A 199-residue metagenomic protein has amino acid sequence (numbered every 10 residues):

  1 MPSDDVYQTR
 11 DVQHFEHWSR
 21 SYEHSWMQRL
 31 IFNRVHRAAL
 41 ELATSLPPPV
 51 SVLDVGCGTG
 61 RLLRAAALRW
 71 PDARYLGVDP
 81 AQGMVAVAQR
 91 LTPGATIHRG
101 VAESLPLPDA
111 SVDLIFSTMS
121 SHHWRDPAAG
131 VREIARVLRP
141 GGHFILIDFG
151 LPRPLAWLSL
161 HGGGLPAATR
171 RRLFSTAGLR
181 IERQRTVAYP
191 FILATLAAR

Functional and structural regions predicted by a protein language model:
M1-S45, R61-A65, M84-V87, P152-W157: Conserved class I S-adenosyl-L-methionine
V6-Y7, W26, I145-T195: C-terminal alpha-helical "lid/dimerization" subdomain adjacent to the S-adenosyl-L-methionine
S45-S51: Short helix-loop-beta connector
L53-V55, T59-S104: Class I SAM-dependent methyltransferase SAM/SAH-binding core
E103-L114: A short acidic, Gly/Pro-enriched loop at the edge of an enzyme's catalytic core that lines a small-molecule cofactor
L114-D126: A short SAM/SAH-binding and catalytic strip from SAM-dependent methyltransferases
R125-A129, P154: Short N-terminal helix/helix-N-cap motif within the alpha/beta-hydrolase-1
A128-P140: A short glycine-rich, Lys/Arg-flanked "PGG" loop and its adjoining helix->strand segment in the class I
